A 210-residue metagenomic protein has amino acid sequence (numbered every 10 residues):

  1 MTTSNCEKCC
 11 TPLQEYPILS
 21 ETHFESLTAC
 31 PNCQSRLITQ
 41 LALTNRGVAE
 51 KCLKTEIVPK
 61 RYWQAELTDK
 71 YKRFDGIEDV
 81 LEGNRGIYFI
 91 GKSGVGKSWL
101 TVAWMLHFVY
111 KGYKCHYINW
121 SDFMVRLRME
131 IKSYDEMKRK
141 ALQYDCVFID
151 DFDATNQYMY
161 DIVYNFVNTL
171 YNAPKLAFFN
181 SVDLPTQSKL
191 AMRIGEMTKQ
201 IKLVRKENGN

Functional and structural regions predicted by a protein language model:
M1-D75, N210: A short, basic N-terminal segment
Y71-R85: A short, well-structured juxtamembrane/interface segment
F74-D75, K92, M105, V109-Y144 (+1 more regions): Short glycine-rich substrate-engagement loop in P-loop NTPases that contacts/grips substrate
E82-G83, K111, A141-Y144, L170-P174: Short loop/turn elements that form and flank the Walker-type P-loop nucleotide-binding site in RecA-like NTPase cores
G83-V102: Walker A/P-loop nucleotide-binding motif
N84-Y88, C115, C146, L176: Residue-level preference for the first positions of well-ordered beta-strands
M105, K114, S121-E130, F152-N210: Replace "adjacent to P-loop NTPase cores in ATP/GTP-dependent enzymes" with "adjacent to NTP-binding cores
